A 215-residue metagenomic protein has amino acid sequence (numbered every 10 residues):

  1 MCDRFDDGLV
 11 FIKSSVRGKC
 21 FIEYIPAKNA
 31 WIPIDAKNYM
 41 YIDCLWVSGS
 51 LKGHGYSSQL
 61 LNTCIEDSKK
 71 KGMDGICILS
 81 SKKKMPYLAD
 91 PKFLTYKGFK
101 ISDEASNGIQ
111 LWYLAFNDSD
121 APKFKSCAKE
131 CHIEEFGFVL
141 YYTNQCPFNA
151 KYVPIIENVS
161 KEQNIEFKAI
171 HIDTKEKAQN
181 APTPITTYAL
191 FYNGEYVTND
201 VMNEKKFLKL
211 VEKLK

Functional and structural regions predicted by a protein language model:
M1-S15, N29, E176: Active-site rim helix/loop that mediates acceptor-substrate recognition in acyltransferases
K13, R17-N29, Y41, W46: Conserved beta-strand in the GNAT
P33-G49, V139: Conserved acetyl-CoA binding element of GNAT-fold acetyltransferases
V47, G53-S68: Conserved acetyl-CoA-binding loop-helix of GNAT-fold acetyltransferases
E66-P86: Conserved GNAT acetyl-CoA-binding A-motif
K82-A105: Conserved active-site alpha-helix within GNAT-family acetyltransferase domains
C127-E162: Local sequence-structure signature of Cys/Sec-based thiol-disulfide redox active-site neighborhoods
N193-K215: Non-catalytic, surface beta->alpha helical segment in thiol-disulfide oxidoreductase systems
